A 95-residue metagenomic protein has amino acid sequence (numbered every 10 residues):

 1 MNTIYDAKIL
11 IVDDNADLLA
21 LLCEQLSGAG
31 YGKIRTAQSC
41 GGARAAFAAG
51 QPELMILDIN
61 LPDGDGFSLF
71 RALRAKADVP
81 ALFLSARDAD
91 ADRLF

Functional and structural regions predicted by a protein language model:
M1-L10: Non-catalytic signal-transmission and effector/linker regions of two-component phosphorelay proteins
D13, L61: Conserved acidic carboxylate
A16-R35: Two-component/phosphorelay signaling modules centered on CheY-like receiver
T36-L54: Acidic, metal-coordinating helix/loop segments flanking the phosphotransfer/catalytic sites of two-component signaling
S39, D65-S68: Acidic catalytic/metal-coordinating carboxylates
D58, S85: Active-site residues of response regulator receiver
F67-D78: Short amphipathic alpha-helix used as the core "switch/output" element in two-component signaling
S68, D88-F95: Alpha4 helix (beta4-alpha4-beta5 surface) of REC/receiver domains from two-component response regulators
